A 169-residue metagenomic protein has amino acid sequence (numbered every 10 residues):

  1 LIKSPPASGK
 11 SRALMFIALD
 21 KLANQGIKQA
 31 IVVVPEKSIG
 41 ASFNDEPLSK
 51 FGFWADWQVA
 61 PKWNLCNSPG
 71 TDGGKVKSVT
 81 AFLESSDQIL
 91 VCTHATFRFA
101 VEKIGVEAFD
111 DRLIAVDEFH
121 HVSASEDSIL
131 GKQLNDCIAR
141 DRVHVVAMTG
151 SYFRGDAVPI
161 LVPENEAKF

Functional and structural regions predicted by a protein language model:
L1-I17: Walker A/P-loop
A7, P35, G150-S151: Conserved H-loop
S11-A13, L22, G26-D56, T96: Conserved Walker A/P-loop ATP-binding site and its immediately adjacent core in helicase/helicase-like ATPase domains
A13-I17, S42-K50, I114, I129-Q133 (+1 more regions): Alpha-helical scaffold elements adjacent to nucleotide-binding pockets in ATP/GTP-utilizing enzyme cores
G40-D45, F99-A100, S123-A124, R154-P159: Switch/connector loops and helix/strand junctions flanking conserved nucleotide-binding motifs in nucleotide-processing
F53-F99: Inter-Walker segment of RecA-like/P-loop motor cores
H94-T96, G105-A147, S151-Y152: SF2 helicase catalytic motif II
H144, D156-F169: Interdomain helical connector at the RecA1-RecA2 junction of SF1/SF2 helicase-like NTPases
